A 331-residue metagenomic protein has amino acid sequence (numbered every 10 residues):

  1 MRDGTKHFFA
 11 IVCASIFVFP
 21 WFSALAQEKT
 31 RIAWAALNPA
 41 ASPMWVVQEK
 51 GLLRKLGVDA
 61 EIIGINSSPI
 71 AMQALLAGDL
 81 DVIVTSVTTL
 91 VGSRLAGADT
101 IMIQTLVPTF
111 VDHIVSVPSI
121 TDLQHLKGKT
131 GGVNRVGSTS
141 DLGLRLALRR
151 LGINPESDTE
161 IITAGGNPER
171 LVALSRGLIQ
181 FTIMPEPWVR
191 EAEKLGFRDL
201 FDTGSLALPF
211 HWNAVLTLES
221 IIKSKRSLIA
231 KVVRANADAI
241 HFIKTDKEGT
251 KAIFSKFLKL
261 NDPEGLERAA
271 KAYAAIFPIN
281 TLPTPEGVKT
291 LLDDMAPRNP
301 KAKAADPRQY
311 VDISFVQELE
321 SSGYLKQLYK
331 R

Functional and structural regions predicted by a protein language model:
M1-V12: Bacterial N-terminal signal peptides that target proteins for export
A10-P20: Bacterial N-terminal signal peptides
W21-L25: Signal peptide processing junction and immediate N-terminal pro/mature segment of secreted/exported proteins
A26-R176, Q180-E186, D199-T203, L208-P209: Short, glycine-/small- and polar/acidic-enriched structural segments that line small-molecule recognition paths
V46-V47, D112-T121, H211-S227, I276-I279: A bilobed periplasmic-binding-protein/Venus flytrap-type ligand-binding module shared by bacterial periplasmic
T88-T89, I161, P168-K259: Pocket-lining segment of extracytoplasmic ligand-binding domains
K223-A304: Secondary-structure end/capping motifs
D293-R331: Conserved C-terminal helix/tail region of periplasmic/extracytoplasmic solute-binding proteins
